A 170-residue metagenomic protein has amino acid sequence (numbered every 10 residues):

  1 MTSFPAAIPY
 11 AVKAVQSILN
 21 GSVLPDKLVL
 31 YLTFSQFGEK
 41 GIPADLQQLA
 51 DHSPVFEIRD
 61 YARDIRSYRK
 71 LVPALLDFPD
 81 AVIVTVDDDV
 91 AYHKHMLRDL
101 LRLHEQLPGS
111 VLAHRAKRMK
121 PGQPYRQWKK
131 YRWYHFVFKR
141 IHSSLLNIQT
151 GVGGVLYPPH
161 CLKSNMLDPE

Functional and structural regions predicted by a protein language model:
M1-N20: N-proximal low-complexity "stem/linker" segments adjacent to membrane-targeting elements
A7-P9, A62-R69: A short, glycine-/small-residue-rich helix N-cap motif at loop->alpha-helix starts within glycosyltransferase
Q16-D26, F34-S35, Q48-L49: Short, acidic, metal-binding catalytic loop of nucleotide-sugar glycosyltransferases
D26-E39, R59-Y61: Short beta-strand/loop segment that forms part of the nucleotide-sugar
A50-I65: Conserved donor nucleotide-binding strand/loop of the catalytic core
L71-V82: Active-site nucleotide-sugar/metal-binding loop of Leloir-type enzymes
D80-A91: Short beta-strand-to-loop acidic/aromatic patch adjacent to the donor-nucleotide binding site
A91-P169: Conserved catalytic core of nucleotide-sugar-dependent glycosyltransferases
